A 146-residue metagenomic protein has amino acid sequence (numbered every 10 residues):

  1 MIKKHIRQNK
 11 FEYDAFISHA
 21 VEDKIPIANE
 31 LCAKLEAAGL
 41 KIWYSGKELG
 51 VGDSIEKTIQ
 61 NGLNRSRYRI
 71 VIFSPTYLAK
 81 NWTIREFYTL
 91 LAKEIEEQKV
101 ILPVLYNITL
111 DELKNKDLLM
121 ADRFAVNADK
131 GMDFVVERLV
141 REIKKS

Functional and structural regions predicted by a protein language model:
M1-I72, L91-V100, L105-N107, K130-S146: Conserved N-terminal substructure of TIR/SEFIR domains
N29-E30, W82-R85, N115-D117: Short amphipathic alpha-helical segments
A33-L35, E86-L90, M120-D122: Glycine-rich, phosphate-binding/catalytic loops in enzymes
G50, L78, V126: Nucleotide phosphate-binding site architecture
P75-E96: Conserved TIR/SEFIR loop-to-helix hotspot centered on a Trp-containing motif with a nearby acidic residue
T109-A121: Glycine-rich, charge-decorated loop segments at or immediately adjacent to ligand/cofactor-binding or catalytic sites
D122-K130: Short secondary-structure boundary motifs at beta->alpha junctions and helix caps
